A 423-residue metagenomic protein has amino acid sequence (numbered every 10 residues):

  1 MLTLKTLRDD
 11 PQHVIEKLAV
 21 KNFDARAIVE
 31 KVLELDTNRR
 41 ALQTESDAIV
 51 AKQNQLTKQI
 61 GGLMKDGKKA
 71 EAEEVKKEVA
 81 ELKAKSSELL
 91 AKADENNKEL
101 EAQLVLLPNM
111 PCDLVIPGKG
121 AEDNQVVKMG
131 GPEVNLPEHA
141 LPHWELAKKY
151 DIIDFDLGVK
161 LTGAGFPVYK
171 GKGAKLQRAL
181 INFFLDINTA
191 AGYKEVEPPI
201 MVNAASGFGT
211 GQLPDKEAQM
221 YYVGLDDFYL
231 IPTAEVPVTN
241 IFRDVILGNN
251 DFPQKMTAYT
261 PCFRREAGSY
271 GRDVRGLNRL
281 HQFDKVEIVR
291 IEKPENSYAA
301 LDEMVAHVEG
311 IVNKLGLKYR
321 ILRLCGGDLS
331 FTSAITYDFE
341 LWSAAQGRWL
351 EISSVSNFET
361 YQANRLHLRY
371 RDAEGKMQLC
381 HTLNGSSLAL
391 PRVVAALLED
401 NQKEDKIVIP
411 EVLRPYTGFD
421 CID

Functional and structural regions predicted by a protein language model:
M1-V134, I152, D156: N-terminal alpha-helical targeting/anchoring segments
R26, M129-D423: TRNA-recognition modules of translation machinery and tRNA-sensing kinases, especially anticodon-binding
